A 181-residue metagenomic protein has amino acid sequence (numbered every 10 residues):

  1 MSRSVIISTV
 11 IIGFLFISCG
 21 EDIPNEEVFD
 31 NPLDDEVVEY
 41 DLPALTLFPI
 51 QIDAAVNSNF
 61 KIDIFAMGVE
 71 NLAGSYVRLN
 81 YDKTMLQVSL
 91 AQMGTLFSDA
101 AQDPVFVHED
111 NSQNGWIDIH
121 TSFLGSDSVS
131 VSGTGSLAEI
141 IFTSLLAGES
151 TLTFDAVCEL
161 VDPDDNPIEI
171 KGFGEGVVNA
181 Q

Functional and structural regions predicted by a protein language model:
M1-S18: Sec-dependent bacterial lipoprotein signal peptides
C19-Q181: Acidic, low-complexity intrinsically disordered segments
